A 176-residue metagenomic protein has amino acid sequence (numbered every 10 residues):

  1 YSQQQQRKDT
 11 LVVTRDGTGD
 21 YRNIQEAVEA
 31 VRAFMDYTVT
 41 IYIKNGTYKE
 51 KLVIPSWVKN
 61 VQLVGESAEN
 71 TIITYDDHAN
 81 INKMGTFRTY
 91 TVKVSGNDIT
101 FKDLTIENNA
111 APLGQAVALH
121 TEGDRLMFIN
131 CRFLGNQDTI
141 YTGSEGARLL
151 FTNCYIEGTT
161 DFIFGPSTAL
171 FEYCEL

Functional and structural regions predicted by a protein language model:
Y1-Q5: Bacterial Sec-dependent N-terminal signal peptides
K8-Y42: Acidic Gly/Asp/Thr-rich repetitive segments characteristic of extracellular carbohydrate-active and adhesion proteins
R15-G17, T40, K59-Q115: Right-handed parallel beta-helix/beta-spiral solenoid domain characteristic of secreted/periplasmic
D16, K44-G46, C131, C154: Active-site-proximal beta-strand/loop segments in catalytic clefts of secreted hydrolases
R22-A33, Y48-W57, L63, I73 (+2 more regions): Short, T/G/N/S-enriched strand-turn elements that build extracellular solenoid repeat scaffolds
G85, D98-L176: Right-handed parallel beta-helix
